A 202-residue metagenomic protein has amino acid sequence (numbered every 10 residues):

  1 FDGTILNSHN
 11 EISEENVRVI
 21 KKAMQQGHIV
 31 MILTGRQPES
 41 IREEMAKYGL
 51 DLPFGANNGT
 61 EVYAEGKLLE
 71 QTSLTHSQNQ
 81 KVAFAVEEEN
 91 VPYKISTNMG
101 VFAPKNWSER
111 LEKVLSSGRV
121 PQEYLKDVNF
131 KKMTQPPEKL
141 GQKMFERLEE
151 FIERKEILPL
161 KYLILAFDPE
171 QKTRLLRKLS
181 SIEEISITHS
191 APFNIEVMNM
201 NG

Functional and structural regions predicted by a protein language model:
N7: Short helix N-cap motif at coil->helix boundaries in the Bergerat
E11-K126: Active-site phosphate-binding/coordination module
A85, E89, M99-G202: Conserved acidic, metal-coordinating active-site core of Asp-based, Mg2+-dependent phosphoryl-transfer enzymes
